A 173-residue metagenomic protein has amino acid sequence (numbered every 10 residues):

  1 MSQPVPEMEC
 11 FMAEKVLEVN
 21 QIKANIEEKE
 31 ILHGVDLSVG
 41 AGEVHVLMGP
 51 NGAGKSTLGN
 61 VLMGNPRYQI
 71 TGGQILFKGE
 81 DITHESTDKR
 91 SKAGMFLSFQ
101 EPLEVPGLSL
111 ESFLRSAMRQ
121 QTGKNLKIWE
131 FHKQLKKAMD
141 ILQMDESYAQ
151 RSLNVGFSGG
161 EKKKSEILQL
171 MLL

Functional and structural regions predicted by a protein language model:
L17-V19, L32-G34: Conserved structural motif at the start of ABC-family nucleotide-binding domains
K29-E30, K89: Short coil-to-beta microelement around the adenine-binding A-loop and adjacent beta1/P-loop entry of ABC ATPase
H45-L47, G59: Short hydrophobic beta-strand immediately N-terminal to the Walker A/P-loop
M48-A53: The feature captures the beta-strand-to-loop junction immediately N-terminal to the Walker
M63: Helix-to-loop junction immediately C-terminal to a conserved catalytic motif
Q74-R90, N154: ABC ATPase NBD Q-loop/coupling interface
L103-L173: ABC-family P-loop ATPase nucleotide-binding domains
